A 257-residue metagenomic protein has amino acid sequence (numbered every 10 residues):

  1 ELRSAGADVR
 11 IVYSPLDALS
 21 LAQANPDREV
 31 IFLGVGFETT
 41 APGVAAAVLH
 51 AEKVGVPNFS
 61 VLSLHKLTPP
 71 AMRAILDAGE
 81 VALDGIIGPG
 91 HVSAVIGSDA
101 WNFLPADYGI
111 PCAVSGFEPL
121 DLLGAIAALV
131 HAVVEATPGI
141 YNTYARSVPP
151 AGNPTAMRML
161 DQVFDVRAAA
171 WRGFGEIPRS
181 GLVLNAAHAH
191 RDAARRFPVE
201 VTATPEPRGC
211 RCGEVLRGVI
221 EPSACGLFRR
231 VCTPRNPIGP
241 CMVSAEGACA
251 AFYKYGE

Functional and structural regions predicted by a protein language model:
E1-N25: The feature marks the mature, well-folded catalytic cores of soluble enzymes
E1-R3, A46-K53, L76-E80, W101-D107 (+4 more regions): Short, solvent-exposed amphipathic alpha-helical segments in soluble enzyme and RNA/protein-processing domains
D17-A24, P42-H50, A71-A74, F103-D107 (+3 more regions): Alpha-helical scaffold segments in soluble metabolic enzymes
A24-G34, T39-P89, V95: Active-site histidine-anchored catalytic micro-motif
L62, G79-P149: A conserved active-site cap/scaffold subdomain adjacent to cofactor or substrate pockets
L123-E214: Internal helical hairpin/lid segments
A194-E257: Extended hydrophobic packing segments that form well-structured cores
